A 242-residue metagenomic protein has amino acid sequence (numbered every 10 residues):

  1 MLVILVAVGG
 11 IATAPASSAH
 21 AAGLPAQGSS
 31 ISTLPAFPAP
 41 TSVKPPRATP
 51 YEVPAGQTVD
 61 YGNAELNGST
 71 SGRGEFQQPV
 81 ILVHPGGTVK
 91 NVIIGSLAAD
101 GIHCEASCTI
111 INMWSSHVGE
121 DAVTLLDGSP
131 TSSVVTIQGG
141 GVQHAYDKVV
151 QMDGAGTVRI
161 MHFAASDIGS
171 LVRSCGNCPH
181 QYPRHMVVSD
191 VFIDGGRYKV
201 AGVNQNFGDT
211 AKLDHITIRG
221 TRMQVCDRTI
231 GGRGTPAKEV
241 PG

Functional and structural regions predicted by a protein language model:
M1-A21: Secretory targeting and sorting signals
V8-G9, N91, M152: Generic detector of well-ordered secondary structure
A26-R47, Y51, T58, L66-G74 (+2 more regions): Extracellular beta-rich repeat passengers
G56-N67, S71, E75-P79, V83-D100 (+1 more regions): LRR N-terminal entry segment and analogous cap-like coil->beta motifs
